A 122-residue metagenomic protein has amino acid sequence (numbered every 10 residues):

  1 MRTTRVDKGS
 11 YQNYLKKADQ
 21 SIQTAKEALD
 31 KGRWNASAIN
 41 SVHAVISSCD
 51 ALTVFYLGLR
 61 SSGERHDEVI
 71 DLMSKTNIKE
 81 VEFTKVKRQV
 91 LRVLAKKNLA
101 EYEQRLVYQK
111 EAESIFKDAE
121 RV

Functional and structural regions predicted by a protein language model:
M1-V122: Terminal alpha-helical segments
